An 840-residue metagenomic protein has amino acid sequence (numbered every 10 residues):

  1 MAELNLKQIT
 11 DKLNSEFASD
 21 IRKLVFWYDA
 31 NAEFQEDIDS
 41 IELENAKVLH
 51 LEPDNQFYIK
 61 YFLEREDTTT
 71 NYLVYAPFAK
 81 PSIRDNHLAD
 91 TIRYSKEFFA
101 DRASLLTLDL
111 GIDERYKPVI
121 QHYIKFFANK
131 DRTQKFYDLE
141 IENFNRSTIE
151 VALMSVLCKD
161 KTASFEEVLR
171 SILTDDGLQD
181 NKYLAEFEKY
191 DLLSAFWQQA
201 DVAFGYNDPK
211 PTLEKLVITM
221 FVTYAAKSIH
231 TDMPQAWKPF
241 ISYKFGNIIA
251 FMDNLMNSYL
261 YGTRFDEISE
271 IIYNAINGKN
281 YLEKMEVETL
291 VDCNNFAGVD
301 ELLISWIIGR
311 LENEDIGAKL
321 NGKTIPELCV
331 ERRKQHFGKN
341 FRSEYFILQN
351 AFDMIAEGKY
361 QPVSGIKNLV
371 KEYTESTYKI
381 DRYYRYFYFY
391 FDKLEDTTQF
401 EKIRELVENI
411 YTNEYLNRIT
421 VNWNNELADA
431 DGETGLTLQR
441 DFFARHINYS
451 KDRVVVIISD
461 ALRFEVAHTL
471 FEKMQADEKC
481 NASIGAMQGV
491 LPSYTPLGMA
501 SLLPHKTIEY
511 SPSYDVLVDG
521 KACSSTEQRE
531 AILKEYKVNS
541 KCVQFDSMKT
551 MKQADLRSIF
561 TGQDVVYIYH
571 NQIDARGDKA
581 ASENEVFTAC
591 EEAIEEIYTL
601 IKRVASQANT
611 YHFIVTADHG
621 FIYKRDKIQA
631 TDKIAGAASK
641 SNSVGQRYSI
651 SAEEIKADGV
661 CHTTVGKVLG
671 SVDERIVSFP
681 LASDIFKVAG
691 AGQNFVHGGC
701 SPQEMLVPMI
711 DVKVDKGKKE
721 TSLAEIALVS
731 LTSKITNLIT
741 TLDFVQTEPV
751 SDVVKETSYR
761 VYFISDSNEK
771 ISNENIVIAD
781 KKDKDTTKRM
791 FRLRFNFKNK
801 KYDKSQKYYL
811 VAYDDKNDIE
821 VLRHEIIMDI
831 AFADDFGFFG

Functional and structural regions predicted by a protein language model:
M1-R453, R463-F613, A617-G840: …; additionally, a secondary subgroup of soluble metalloenzymes is captured
D460: Ligand-binding pocket scaffold of soluble enzyme catalytic domains
